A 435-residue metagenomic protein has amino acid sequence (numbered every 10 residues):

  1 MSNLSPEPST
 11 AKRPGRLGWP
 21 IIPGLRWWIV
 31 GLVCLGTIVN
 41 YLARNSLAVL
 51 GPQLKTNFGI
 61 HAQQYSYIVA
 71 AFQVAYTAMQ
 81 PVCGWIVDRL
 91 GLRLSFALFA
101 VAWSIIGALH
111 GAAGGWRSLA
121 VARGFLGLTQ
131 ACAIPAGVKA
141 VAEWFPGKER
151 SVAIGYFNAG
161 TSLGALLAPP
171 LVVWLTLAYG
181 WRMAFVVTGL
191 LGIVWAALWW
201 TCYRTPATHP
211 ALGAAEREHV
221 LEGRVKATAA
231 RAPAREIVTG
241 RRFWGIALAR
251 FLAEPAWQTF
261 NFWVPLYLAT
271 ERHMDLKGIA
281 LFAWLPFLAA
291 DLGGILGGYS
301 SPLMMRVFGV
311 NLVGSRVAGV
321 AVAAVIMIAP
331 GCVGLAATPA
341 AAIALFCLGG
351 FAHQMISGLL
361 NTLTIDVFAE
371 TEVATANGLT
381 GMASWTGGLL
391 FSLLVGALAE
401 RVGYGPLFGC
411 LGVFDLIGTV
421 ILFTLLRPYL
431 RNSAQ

Functional and structural regions predicted by a protein language model:
N45, Q73-P81, A131, A165-L166 (+3 more regions): Residue-level signature of mid-helix packing/kink "hotspots" within the transmembrane helices of 12-pass Major
L47-V49, R241-G298, H353-S357, N361: Extracytoplasmic gate region of multi-pass secondary transporters
G59, G91, A112-S118, T129 (+2 more regions): Helix-breaking motifs and short loop linkers at transmembrane-helix boundaries and internal kinks in secondary membrane
A78-W116: Conserved MFS/SLC helix-loop-helix module at the cytosolic interface between two early adjacent transmembrane helices
L94-A108, L312-G331, G412: Structural signature of the two symmetry-related core transmembrane helices
A122-S162: Cytoplasmic helix-loop-helix junction between adjacent transmembrane helices in 12-TM secondary transporters
F157-P210: Helix-loop-helix hairpin linking two adjacent transmembrane segments in secondary transporters
G294, I365-R401: A late C-terminal transmembrane helix in Major Facilitator Superfamily
